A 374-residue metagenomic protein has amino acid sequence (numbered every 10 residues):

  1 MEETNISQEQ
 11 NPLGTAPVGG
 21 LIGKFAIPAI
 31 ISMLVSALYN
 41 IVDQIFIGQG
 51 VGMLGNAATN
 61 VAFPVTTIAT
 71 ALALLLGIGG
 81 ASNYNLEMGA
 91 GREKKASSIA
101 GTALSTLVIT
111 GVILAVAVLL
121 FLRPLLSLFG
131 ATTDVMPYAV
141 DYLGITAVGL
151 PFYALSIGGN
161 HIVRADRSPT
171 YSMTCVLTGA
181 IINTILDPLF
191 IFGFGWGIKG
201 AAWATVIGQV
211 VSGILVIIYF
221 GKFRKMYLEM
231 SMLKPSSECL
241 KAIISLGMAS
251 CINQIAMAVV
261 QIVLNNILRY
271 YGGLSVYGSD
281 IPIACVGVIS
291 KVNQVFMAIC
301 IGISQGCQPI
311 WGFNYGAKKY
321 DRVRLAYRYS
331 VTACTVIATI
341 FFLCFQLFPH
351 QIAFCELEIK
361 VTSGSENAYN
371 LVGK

Functional and structural regions predicted by a protein language model:
M1-A26, V216-M257: Interhelical loop/hinge segments that connect adjacent transmembrane helices in multipass membrane
K24-D43, I145, S156, G179 (+2 more regions): Transmembrane helical elements of multi-pass membrane transporters/channels
L38-N56, L126-T133, L189-G195, A258-I289 (+3 more regions): Helix-terminus/linker motif at the lipid-water interface of multi-pass membrane proteins
N56-V116, Y153-S172, N265, I283-P349: Small-residue-rich hydrophobic transmembrane alpha-helices
G77, T146-R164, S172-A180, A201-I214 (+2 more regions): Short runs within selected transmembrane alpha-helices of multi-pass transporters and secretion channels
I113-G144, I340-E366: Short membrane-interface helical motifs at transmembrane helix boundaries in multi-pass membrane transporters
T133-G159, V288, K360-K374: Alpha-helical transmembrane segments of multi-pass membrane proteins
A180-G213, P349-C355: Membrane-interface helix-loop junctions in multi-pass transport and translocation proteins
